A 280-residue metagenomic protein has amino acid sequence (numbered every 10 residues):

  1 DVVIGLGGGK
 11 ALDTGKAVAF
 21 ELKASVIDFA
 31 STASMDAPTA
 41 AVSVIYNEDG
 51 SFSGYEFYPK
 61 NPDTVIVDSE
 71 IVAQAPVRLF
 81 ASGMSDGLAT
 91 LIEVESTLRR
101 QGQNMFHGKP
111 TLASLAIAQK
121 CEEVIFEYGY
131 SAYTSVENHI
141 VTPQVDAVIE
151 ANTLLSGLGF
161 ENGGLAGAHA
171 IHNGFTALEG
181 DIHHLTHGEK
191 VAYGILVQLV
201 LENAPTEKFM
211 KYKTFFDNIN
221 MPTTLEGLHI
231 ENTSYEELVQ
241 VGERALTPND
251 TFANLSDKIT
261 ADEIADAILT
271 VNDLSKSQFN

Functional and structural regions predicted by a protein language model:
D1-I27, S131-P143: N-terminal small/polar loop signature for handling phosphorylated ligands or for N-terminal nucleophile
V2-I4, S25-I27, D63-V65, D146 (+1 more regions): Structural motif
V3-G5, L154-L158, E226: Short glycine-rich or small-residue beta-strand-to-loop segments that form or flank ligand, phosphate, metal/Fe-S
K10-A17, M35-T39, A168: Short glycine/serine/threonine-rich phosphate/pyrophosphate-binding segments that cradle anionic phosphate groups
F20-A113: A glycine/threonine-rich phosphate-anchoring loop and its flanking beta-alpha core in nucleotide/phosphate-binding
M105-M221: Active-site segments that bind and position negatively charged phosphate/pyrophosphate groups
A204-N280: C-terminal charged capping/lid subdomain of soluble metabolic enzymes
